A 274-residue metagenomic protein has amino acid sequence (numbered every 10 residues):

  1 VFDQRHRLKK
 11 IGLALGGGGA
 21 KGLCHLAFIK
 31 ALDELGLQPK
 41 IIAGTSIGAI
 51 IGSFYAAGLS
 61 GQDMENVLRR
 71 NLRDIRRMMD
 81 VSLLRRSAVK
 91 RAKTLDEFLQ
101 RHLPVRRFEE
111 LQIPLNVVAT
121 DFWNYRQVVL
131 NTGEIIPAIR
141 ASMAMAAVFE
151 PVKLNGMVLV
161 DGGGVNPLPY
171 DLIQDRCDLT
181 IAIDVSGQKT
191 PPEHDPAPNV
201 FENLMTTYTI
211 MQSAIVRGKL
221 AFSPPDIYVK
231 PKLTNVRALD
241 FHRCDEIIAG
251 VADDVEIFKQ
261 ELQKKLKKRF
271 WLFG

Functional and structural regions predicted by a protein language model:
V1-T45, S53-G274: Patatin-like phospholipase
